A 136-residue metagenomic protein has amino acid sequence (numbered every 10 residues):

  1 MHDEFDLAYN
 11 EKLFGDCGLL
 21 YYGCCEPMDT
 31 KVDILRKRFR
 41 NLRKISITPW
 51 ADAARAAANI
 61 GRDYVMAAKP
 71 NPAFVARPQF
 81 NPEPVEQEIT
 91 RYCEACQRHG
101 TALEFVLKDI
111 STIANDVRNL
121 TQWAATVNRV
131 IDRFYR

Functional and structural regions predicted by a protein language model:
M1-R136: Active-site loop segments of alpha/beta catalytic cores
